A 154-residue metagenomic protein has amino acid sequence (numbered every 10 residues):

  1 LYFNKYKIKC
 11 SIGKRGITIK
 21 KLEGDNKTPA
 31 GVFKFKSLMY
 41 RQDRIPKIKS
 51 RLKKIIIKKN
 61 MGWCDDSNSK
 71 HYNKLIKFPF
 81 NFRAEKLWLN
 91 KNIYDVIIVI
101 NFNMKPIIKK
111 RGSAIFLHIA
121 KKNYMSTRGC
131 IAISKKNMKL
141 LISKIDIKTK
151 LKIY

Functional and structural regions predicted by a protein language model:
L1-R128, K135-Y154: Cell wall/extracellular polymer interaction/catalysis modules
